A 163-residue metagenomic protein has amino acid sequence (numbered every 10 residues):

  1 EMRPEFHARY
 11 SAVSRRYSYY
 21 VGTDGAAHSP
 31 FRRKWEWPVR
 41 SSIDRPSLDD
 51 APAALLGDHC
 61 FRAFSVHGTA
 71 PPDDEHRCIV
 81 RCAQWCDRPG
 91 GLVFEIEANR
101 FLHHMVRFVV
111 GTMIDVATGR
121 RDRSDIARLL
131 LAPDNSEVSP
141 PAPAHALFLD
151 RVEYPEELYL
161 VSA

Functional and structural regions predicted by a protein language model:
E1-A163: Structured-RNA-binding interfaces characteristic of tRNA pseudouridine synthases
